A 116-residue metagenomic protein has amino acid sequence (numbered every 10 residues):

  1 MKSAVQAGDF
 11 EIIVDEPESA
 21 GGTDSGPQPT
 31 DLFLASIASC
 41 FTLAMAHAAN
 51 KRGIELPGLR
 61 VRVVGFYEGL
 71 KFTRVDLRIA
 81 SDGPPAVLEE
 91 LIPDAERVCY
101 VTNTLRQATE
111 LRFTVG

Functional and structural regions predicted by a protein language model:
M1-A35, L43-G116: Extended beta-strand/beta-hairpin segments
